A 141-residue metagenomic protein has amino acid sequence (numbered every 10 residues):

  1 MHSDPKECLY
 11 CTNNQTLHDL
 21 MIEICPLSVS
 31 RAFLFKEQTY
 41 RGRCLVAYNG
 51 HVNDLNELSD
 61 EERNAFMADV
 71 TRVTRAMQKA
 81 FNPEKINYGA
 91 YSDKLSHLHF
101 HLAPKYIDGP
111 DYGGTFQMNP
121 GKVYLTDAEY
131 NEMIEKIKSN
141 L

Functional and structural regions predicted by a protein language model:
M1-L141: HIT superfamily nucleotide-processing domains
